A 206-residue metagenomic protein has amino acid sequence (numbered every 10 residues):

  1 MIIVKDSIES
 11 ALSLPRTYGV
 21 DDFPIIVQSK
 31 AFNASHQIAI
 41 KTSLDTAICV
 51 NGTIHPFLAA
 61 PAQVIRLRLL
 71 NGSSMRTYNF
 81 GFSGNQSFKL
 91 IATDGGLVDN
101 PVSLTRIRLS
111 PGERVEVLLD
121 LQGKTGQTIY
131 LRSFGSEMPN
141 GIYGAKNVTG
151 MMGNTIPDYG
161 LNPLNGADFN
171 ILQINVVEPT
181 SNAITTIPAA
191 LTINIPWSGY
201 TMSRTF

Functional and structural regions predicted by a protein language model:
M1-S13: Hydrophobic or amphipathic alpha-helical targeting/insertion segments
G19, I26-S29, A34-T192: Histidine- and aromatic-rich segments of cupredoxin/plastocyanin-like copper-binding domains
W197-G199, S203-F206: C-terminal substrate/ligand-recognition segments
